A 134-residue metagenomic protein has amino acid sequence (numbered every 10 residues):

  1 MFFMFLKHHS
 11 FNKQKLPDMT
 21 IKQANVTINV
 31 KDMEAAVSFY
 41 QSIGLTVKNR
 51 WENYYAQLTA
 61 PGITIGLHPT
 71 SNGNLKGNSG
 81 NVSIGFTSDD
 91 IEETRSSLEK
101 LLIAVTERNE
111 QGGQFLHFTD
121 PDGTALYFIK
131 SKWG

Functional and structural regions predicted by a protein language model:
F3-A35, V82-I84, K130-G134: N-terminal beta-strand motif that seeds the catalytic metal site of vicinal oxygen chelate
F5-H9, Q14-P17, R95-G134: Vicinal oxygen chelate
K22-K31, L58-T59, L75-L101, Q114-T124: Vicinal oxygen chelate
T27-I65: Core segments of cupin and vicinal oxygen chelate
A35-S42, T46, E92-K100, A104: Replace "anionic and nucleotidyl ligands
Y54, N72, Q111-G112: Conserved beta-strand edge residues that scaffold enzyme active sites
G66, G73-K76, G134: A short local loop/turn or secondary-structure capping micro-motif enriched for an aromatic residue
